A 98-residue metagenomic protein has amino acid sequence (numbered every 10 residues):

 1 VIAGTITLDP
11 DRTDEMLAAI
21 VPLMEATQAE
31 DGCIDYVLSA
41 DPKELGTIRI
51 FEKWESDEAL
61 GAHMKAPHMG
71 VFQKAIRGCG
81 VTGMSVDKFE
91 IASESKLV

Functional and structural regions predicted by a protein language model:
V1-I34: N-terminal first-folded block
V1-T7, V37-M64: Short, well-ordered beta-strand segments in beta-rich or mixed alpha/beta enzyme and ligand-binding folds
L8-P10, S56, E90-S93: Non-catalytic surface loops within mature trypsin-like serine protease
D14-M16, G46-I48, L60, K96-V98: Short acidic, gly/pro-rich beta-turn/loop elements at beta-sheet edges and active-site/ligand-binding grooves
P22-I34, K53-D87: An amphipathic, aromatic/His-enriched active-site/gating alpha helix that lines ligand/cofactor pockets
L38-G46, K74-V98: Glycine-rich beta-strand-turn "strand-cap" elements at beta-sheet edges
